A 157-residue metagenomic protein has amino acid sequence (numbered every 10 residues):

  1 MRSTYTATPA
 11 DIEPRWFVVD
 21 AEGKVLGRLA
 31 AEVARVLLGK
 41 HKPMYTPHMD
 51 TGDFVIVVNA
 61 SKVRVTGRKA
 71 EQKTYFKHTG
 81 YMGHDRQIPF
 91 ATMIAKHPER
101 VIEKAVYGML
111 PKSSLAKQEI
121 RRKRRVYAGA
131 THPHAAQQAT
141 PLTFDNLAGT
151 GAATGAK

Functional and structural regions predicted by a protein language model:
M1-Y107, P111-S114, Q138-K157: Ribosome large-subunit tunnel/peptidyl-transferase-proximal elements
K112-Y127: C-terminal structural segments of small proteins and small subunits
P133: A domain-level signal for the structural core that forms small-molecule/cofactor-binding pockets and catalytic centers
